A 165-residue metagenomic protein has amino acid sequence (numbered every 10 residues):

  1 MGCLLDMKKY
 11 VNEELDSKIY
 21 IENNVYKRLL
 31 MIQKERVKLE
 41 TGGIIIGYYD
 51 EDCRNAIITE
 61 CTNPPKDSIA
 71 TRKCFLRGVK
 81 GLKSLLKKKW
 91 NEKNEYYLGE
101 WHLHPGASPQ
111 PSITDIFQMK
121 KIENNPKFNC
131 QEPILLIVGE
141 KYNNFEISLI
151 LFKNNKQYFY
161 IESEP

Functional and structural regions predicted by a protein language model:
M1-Y97, G106-P165: Conserved beta-strand-loop surface patch within small alpha/beta domains used for substrate/adaptor or ligand engagement
H102-H104: Histidine-centered divalent metal-coordination motifs
